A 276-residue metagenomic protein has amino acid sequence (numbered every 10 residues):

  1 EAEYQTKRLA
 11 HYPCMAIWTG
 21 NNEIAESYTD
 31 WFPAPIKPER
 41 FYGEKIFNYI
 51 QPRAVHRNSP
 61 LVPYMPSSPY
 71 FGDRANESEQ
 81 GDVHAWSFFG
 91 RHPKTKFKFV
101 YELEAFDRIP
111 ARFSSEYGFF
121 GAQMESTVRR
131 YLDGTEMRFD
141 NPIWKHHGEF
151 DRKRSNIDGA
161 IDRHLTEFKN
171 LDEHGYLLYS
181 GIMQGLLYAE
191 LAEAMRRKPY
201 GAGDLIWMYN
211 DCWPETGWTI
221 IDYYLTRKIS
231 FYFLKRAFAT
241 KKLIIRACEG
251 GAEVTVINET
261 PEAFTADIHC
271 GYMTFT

Functional and structural regions predicted by a protein language model:
A2-S78, M183-L186, Y224-I229: Active-site neighborhood of glycoside hydrolase catalytic domains
R53-H56, M65, G72-A75, K94-F264: Substrate-binding clefts and catalytic carboxylate motifs of secreted carbohydrate-active enzymes
D82-H84: Low-complexity repetitive segments in secreted/extracellular proteins
G90-H92: Short, flexible loop segments at the rims of nucleotide/cofactor-binding pockets, characterized by
A266-T276: Intrinsically disordered, low-complexity Pro/Gly/Ser/Thr-rich segments with frequent PxxP/GP/PP motifs and embedded
